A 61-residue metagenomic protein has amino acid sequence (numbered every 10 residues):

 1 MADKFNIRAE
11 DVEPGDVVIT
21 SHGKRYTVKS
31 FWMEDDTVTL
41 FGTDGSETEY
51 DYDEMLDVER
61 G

Functional and structural regions predicted by a protein language model:
M1-V12: Mixed-charge, Lys/Arg-rich low-complexity intrinsically disordered regions
A2, G45-G61: Intrinsically disordered, low-complexity, charged/polar segments
A9, S30, E54-L56: Generic alpha-helical secondary structure signal
V12, M33, V38-T39, D57-E59: Residue-level detector of solvent-exposed, low-hydrophobicity positions
G23-Y50: Basic/aromatic-rich interaction segments and small domains that mediate binding to polyanionic partners
